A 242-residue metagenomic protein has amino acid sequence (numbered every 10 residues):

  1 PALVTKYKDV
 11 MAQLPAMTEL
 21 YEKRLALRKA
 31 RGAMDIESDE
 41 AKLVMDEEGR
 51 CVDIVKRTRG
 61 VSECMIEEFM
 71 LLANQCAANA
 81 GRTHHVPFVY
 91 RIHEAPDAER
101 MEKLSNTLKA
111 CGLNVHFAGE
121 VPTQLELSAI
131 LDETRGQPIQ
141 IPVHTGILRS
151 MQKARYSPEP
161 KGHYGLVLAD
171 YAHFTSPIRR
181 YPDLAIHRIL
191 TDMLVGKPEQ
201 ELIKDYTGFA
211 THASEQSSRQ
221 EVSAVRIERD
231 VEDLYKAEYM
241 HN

Functional and structural regions predicted by a protein language model:
P1-N242: Electropositive polyanion-binding surfaces
